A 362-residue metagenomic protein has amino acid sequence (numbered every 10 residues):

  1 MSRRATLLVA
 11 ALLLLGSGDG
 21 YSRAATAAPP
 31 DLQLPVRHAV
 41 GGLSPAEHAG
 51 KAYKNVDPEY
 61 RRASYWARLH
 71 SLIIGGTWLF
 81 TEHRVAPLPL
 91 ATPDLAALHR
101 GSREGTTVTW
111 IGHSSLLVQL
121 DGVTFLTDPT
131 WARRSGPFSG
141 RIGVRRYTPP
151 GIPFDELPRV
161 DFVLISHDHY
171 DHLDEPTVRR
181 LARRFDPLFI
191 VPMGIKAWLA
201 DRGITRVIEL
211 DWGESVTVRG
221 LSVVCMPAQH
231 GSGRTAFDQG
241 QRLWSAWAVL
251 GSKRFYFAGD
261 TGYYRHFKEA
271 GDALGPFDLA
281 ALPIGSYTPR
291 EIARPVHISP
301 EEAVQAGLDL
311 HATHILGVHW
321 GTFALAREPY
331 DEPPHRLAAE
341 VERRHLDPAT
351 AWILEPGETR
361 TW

Functional and structural regions predicted by a protein language model:
L13-E156, G251-G259, D278-G285, A339: Metallo-beta-lactamase
P29-L34, V40-D57, R146, F162 (+3 more regions): Cap/insert and terminal regions of metallo-dependent hydrolase folds
E82-E104, V191-K253, R336-E358, W362: Metallo-beta-lactamase
H113-D121, T217-D278, R294, I298-E302: Catalytic core of the metallo-beta-lactamase
V118, D128, H167, V223 (+4 more regions): Divalent metal-coordination and catalytic microenvironments
P129-W131, D168, A228-Q229, G259-T261 (+2 more regions): Active-site metal-binding loops of divalent metal-dependent hydrolases
W131-P149, G231-Q239, T288-H297, A324: Acidic/histidine-rich helix-loop elements that form or flank divalent-metal/phosphate-binding sites at the catalytic
P137-I190, R206, G275-A281: Active-site metal-binding motif and surrounding structural segment of the metallo-beta-lactamase
